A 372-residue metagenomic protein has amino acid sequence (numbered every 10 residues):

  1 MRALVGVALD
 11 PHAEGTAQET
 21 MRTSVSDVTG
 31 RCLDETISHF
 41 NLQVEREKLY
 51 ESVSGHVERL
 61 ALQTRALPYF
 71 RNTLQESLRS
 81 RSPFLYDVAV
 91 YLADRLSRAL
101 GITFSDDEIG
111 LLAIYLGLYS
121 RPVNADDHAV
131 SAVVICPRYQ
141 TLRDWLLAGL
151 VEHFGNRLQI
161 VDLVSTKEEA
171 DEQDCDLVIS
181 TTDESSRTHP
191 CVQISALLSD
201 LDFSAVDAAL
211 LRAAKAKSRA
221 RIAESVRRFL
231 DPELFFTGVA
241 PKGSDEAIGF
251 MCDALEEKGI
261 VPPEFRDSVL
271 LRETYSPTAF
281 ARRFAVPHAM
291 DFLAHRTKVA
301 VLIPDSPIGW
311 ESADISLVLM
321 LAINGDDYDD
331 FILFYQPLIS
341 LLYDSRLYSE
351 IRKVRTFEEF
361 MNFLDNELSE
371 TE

Functional and structural regions predicted by a protein language model:
M1-Y335, I339-E372: A cross-family "folded-core" feature that marks the main globular domain of proteins
